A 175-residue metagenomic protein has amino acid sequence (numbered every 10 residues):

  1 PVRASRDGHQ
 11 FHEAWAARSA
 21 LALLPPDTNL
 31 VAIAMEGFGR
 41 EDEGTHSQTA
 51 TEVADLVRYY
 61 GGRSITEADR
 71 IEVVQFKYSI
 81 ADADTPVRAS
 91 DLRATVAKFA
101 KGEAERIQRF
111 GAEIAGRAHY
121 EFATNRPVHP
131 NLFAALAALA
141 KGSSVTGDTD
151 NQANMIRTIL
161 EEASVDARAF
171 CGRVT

Functional and structural regions predicted by a protein language model:
P1-H9, S64-T175: Acidic metal-coordinating catalytic centers involved in nucleic-acid phosphodiester chemistry
S5-L92: Catalytic centers of nucleases
